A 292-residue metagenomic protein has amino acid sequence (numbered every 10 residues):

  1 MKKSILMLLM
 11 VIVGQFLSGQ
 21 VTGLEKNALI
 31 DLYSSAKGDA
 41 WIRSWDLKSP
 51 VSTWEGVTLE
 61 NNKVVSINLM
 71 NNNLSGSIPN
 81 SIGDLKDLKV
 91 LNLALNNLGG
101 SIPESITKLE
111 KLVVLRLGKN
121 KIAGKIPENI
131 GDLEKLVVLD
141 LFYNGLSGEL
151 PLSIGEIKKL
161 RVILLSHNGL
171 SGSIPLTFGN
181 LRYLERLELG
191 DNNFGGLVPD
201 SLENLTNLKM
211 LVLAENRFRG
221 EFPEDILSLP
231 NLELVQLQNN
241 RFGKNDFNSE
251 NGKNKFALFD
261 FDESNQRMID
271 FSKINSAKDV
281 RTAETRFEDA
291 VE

Functional and structural regions predicted by a protein language model:
M1-G23: Bacterial Sec-dependent N-terminal signal peptides
G19-E55, S276-D279: Surface-exposed cap/linker segments adjacent to membranes
V51-W54, T58-S101, V114: LRR N-terminal entry segment and analogous cap-like coil->beta motifs
N61, G83-L88, T107-L112, G131-L136 (+5 more regions): Leucine-rich repeat
N72, N96, N120, L141-N144 (+5 more regions): Consensus "Asn ladder" position of solenoid repeat domains
I78-N80, G99-E104, A123-E128, S147-L152 (+5 more regions): The feature encodes a structural signal of leucine-rich repeats
F218-E292: Leucine-rich solenoid repeat scaffolds
